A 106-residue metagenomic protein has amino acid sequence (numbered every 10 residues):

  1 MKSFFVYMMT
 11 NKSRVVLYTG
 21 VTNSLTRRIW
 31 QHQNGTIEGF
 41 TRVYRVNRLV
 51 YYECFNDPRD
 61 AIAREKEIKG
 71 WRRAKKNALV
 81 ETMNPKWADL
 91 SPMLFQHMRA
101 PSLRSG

Functional and structural regions predicted by a protein language model:
M1-E38, R42-Y52, R59-K66, M83-P85 (+1 more regions): GIY-YIG nuclease catalytic motif and its immediate N-terminal context
K66-L79: Short arginine-rich
